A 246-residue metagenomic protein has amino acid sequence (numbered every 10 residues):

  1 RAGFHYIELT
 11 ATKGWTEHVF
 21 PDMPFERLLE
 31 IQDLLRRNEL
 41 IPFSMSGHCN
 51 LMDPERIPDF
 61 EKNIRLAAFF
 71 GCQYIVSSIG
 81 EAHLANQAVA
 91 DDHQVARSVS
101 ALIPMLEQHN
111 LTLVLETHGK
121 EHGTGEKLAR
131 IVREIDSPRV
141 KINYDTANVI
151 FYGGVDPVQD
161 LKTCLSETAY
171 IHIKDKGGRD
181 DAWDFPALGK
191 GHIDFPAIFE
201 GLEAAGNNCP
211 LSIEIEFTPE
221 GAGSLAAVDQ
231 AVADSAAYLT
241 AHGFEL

Functional and structural regions predicted by a protein language model:
R1, Y6, L29, L34-R37 (+3 more regions): Active-site acidic/histidine proton-transfer and metal-coordination neighborhood in alpha/beta enzyme cores
R1-Y6, D33-N38, A68-G71, H122-Y144 (+1 more regions): Histidine-acidic metal/acid-base catalytic patches
H5-T16: A short beta-strand-loop structural module common to alpha/beta enzyme folds
E8, S44, V76, V114 (+2 more regions): Conserved beta-strand positions in the central sheet of alpha/beta enzyme cores
A11-K13, H48-L51, I79-H83, G119-E121 (+3 more regions): Active-site-proximal loop/turn and secondary-structure-junction residues that shape catalytic pockets, frequently
G14-Q32, R36-P42, R97: Active-site anion-binding loops
W15-P24, H48-E61, E81-D91, A182-A187 (+1 more regions): Surface-exposed, active-site-proximal loop segments in enzymatic domains
